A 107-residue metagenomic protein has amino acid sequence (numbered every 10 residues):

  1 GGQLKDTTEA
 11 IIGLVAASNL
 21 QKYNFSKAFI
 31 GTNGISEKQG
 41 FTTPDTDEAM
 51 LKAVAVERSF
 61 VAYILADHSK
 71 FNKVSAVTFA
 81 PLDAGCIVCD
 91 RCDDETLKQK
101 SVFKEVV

Functional and structural regions predicted by a protein language model:
G1-V107: Conserved phosphate- and dinucleotide-binding cores of soluble alpha/beta proteins, encompassing both enzyme active
